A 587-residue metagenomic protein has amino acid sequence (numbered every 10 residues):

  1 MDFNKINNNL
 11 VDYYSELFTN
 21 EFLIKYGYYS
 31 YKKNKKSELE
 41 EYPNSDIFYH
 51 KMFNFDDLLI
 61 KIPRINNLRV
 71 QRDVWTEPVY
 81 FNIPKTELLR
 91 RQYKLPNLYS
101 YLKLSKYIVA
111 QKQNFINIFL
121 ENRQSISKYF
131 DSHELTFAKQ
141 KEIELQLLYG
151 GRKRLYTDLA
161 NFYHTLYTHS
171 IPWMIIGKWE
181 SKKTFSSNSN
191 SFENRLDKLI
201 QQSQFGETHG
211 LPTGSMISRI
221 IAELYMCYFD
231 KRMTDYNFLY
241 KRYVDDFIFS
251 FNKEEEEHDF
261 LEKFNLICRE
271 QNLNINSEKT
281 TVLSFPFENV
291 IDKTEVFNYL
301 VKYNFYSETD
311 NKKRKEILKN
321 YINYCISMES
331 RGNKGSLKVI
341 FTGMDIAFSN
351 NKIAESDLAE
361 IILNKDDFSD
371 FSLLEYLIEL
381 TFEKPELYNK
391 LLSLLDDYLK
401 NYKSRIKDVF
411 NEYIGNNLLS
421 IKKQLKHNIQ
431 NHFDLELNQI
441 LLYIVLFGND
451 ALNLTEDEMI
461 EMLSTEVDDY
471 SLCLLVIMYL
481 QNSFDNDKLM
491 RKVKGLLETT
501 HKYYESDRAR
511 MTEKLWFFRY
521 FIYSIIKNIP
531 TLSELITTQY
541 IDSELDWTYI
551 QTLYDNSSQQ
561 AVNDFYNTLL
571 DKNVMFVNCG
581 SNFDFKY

Functional and structural regions predicted by a protein language model:
M1-N190, N194-S215: Conserved two-metal-ion catalytic palm core of "right-hand" nucleic acid polymerases, unifying RNA-dependent RNA
S125-S127, D131-T136, E270-N274, L300-E316 (+1 more regions): Short flexible/disordered coil segments
F137-E142, N252, S277-E278: Internal, hydrophobic cores of structured domains that mediate oligomerization or house catalytic pockets within large
E142-Y243, I248-L261, E308-Y549, L553-V562 (+3 more regions): Conserved polymerase palm-domain catalytic core
G177-W179, L266-I267, K293: Juxtamembrane helix-loop transition sites at the ends of transmembrane segments in multi-pass membrane proteins
E254-I275: Helical (often loop-to-helix) elements that flank the catalytic cores of nucleotide-handling enzymes
R269-Y306: Conserved catalytic core of two-metal-ion nucleotidyltransferases
